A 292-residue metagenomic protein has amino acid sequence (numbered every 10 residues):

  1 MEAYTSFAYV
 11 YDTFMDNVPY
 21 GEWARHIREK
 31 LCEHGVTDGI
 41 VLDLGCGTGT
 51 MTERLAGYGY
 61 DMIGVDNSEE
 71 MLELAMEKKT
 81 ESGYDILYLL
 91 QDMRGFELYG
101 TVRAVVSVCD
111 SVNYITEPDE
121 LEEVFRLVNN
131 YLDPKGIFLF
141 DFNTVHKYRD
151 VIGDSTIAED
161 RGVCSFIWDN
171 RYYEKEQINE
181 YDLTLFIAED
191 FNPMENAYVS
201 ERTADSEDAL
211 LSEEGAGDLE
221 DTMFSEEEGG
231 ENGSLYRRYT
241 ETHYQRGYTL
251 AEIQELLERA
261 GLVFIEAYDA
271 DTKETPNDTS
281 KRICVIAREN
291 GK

Functional and structural regions predicted by a protein language model:
M1-T37: Conserved class I S-adenosyl-L-methionine
L42, G49-G95: Class I SAM-dependent methyltransferase SAM/SAH-binding core
E97-A104: A short acidic, Gly/Pro-enriched loop at the edge of an enzyme's catalytic core that lines a small-molecule cofactor
V108-D110: Residues lining the SAM
N113-I115: A short His-aromatic
E122-P134: A short glycine-rich, Lys/Arg-flanked "PGG" loop and its adjoining helix->strand segment in the class I
L139-L256: SAM-dependent methyltransferase
Y244-K292: C-terminal lobe and adjacent flexible extensions of AdoMet/dcAdoMet transferase-like proteins
